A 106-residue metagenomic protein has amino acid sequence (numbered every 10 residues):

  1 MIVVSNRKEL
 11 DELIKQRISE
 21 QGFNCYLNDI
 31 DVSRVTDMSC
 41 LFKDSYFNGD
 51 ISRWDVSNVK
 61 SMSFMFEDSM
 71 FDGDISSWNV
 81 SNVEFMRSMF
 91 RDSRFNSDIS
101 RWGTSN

Functional and structural regions predicted by a protein language model:
M1-N106: Negatively charged
